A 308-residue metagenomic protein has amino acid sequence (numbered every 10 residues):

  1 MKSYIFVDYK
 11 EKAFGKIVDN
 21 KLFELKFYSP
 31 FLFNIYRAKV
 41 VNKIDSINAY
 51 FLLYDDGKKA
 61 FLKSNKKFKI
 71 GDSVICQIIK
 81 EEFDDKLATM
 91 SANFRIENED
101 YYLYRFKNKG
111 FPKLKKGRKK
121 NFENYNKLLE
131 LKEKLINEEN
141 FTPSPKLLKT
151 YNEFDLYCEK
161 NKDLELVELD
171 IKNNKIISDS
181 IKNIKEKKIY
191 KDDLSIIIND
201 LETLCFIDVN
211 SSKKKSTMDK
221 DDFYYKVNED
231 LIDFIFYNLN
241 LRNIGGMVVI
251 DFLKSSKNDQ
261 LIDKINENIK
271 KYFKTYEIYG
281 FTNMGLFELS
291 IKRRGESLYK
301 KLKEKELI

Functional and structural regions predicted by a protein language model:
M1-N34, I79-T203: Extended, charged alpha/beta regions that create polyanion-binding interfaces
K12-A13, S46-L52: Short aromatic-glycine-enriched beta-strand elements
E24-S29, F51, G57-F68: Beta-strand/loop nucleic-acid-binding surfaces
P30-F31, K43-I44, K67-K69, I189-Y190 (+2 more regions): Conserved catalytic network of the ASCE P-loop NTPase/AAA+ motor domain
F33-I35, N65-I75: Short nucleic-acid-contacting surface segments enriched for D/E, G, S/T with interspersed K/R
Y50, E82-D84, F94-Y104, D192-I308: Conserved glycine-centered short motifs in functionally critical loops
Y50-Y54, C76, A88: SH3/SH3-like beta-barrel fold
